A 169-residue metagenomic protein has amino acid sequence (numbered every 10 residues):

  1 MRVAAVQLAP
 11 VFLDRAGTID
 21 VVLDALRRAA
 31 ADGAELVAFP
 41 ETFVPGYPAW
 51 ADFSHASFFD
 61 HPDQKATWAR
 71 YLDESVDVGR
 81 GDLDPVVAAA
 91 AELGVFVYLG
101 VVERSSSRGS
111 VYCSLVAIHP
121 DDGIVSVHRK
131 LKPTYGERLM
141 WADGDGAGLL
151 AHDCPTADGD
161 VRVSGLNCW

Functional and structural regions predicted by a protein language model:
M1-A5: Extreme N-terminal starter segment of soluble prokaryotic enzymes
V6-V11, V102, C168: Short strand-loop junctions, especially beta-strand C-caps/beta-turns that link beta-sheets to coils or alpha-helices
Q7-A9, P40, R129: Residue-level recognition of beta-strand->loop/alpha-helix junctions
A9-D24: N-terminal phosphate-binding loop and adjacent alpha-helix
P10, V44-P45, P133: Active-site micro-motifs of SAM-dependent methyltransferase domains
F12-L13, F43, W141, W169: Tryptophan-centric aromatic hotspots in well-structured domains and transmembrane helices
R15, R27-D121: Cys-nucleophile CN-hydrolase/nitrilase-fold catalytic domain and related Cys-dependent amidase chemistry that acts on
D77-V78, L83-D84, A88, E103-W169: Active-site catalytic loop in hydrolytic enzyme cores
